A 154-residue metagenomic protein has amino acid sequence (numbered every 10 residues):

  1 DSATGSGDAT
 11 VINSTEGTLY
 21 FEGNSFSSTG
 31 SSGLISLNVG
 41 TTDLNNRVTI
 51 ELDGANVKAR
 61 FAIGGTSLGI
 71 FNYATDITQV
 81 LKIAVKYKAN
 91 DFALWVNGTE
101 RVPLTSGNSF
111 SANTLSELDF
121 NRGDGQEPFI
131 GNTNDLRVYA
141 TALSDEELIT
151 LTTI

Functional and structural regions predicted by a protein language model:
D1-T10, L44-R47, G65-N72: Secreted extracellular polysaccharide-interacting domains
D1-T15, S28-S31, R101, N134-I154: Extended recognition patches within non-cytosolic domains
D8-L19, N72-Q79, K86, F110-A112 (+1 more regions): Extracellular/lumenal carbohydrate-interaction signature centered on repeated Trp-anchored short motifs
T18-S25, I35, I83-V85, T133-Y139: Short hydrophobic/aromatic patches on beta-strands that form ligand-binding or substrate-lining surfaces
S27, E51-N108: Extracellular glycan-interaction surfaces
S32-S36, R47-T49, K82, E117: Structural detector of coil-to-beta-strand junctions
S36-R60: Glycan-recognition/cleft segments
L104, N113-V138, L143: Extracellular glycan-interaction patches encoded by glycine-rich segments
